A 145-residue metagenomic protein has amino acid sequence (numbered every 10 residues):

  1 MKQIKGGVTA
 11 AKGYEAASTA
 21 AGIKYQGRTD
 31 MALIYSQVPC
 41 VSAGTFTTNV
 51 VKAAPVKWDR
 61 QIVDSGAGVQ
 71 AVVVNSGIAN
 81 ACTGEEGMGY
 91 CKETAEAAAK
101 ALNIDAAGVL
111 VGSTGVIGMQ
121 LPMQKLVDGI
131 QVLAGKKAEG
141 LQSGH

Functional and structural regions predicted by a protein language model:
M1-N49: N-terminal amphipathic/basic leader segments beginning at the initiator methionine
G27-D30, K52-A53, G66-A71, I104-G108 (+1 more regions): Short coil/turn connectors at secondary-structure junctions
I34-Y35, V73-N75, V111-S113: Short beta-strand segments
V38, Q61, G77-A79, T114-V116: Short, ordered loop/turn segments at secondary-structure junctions
T45, G84-G87, Q120-K125: Short acidic, glycine/serine/threonine-rich loops at helix termini
T48-K57, E85-E93: Glycine-rich anion/phosphate-binding loops
V73-N103: Alpha-helical support elements that line or immediately flank enzyme active sites and cofactor-binding pockets
K92, A97-H145: Glycine-rich, mobile lid/loop segments that gate access to catalytic sites or pores
